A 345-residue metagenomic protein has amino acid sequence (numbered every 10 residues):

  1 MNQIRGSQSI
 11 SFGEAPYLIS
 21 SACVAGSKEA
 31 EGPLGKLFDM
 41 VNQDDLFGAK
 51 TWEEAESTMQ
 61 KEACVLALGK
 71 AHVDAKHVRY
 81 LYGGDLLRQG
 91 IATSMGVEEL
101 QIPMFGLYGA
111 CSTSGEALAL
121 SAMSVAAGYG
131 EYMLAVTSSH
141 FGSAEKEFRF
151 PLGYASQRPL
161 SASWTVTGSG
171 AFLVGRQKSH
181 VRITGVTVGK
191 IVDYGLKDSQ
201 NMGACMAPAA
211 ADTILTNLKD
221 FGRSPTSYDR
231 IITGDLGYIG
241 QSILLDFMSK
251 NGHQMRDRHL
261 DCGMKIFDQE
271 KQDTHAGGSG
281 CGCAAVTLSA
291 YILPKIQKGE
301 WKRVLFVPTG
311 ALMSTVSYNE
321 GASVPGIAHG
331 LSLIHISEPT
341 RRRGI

Functional and structural regions predicted by a protein language model:
M1-E53, P151-L215, D220-R223, H253-T274 (+4 more regions): Condensing-enzyme catalytic core mediating Claisen C-C bond formation in acyl metabolism
L18, W52-S112, S227-S242: Conserved beta-ketoacyl condensing-enzyme motif
E56-H72, L120, C205-D220, T287-I292: Short, well-ordered amphipathic alpha-helical segments that serve as non-catalytic structural scaffolds within diverse
G84-Q89, C111-S112, T137-S143, G189-I191 (+1 more regions): Acidic, glycine-rich active-site loops and adjacent beta-strand->loop/helix elements that engage anionic groups
S94-K146, F150-S161: A generic, well-ordered mixed alpha/beta core segment in the N-terminal half of proteins
L107-A135, F172-V174, S279-W301: Active-site-proximal alpha-helical scaffold in enzymes
A209, L215-P225, R230-F247: Long, repeat-rich segments with strong aromatic
E338-R341, I345: Positively charged, low-complexity/disordered segments
